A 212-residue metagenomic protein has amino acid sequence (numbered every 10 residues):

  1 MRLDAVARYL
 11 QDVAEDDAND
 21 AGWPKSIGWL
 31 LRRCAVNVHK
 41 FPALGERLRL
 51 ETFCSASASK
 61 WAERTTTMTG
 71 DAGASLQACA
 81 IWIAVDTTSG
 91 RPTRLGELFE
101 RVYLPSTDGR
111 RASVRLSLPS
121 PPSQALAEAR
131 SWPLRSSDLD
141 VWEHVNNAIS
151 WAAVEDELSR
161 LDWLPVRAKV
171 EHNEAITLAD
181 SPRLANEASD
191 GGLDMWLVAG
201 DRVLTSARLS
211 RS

Functional and structural regions predicted by a protein language model:
M1-R33, C79-P165: Hot-dog-fold acyl-thioester-processing enzymes
A5, R47-R49, E63, Q77 (+3 more regions): Intrinsic-disorder/low-complexity, polar/charged segments enriched in Ser/Thr/Lys/Arg/Asp/Glu/Gln
I27-W29, T52-S55, G70-A72, Q124-L126 (+2 more regions): Intrinsically disordered, low-complexity segments enriched in polar/charged residues with Gly/Pro, especially when
R33, N37-S120, H172-A179, E187-S212: HotDog/MaoC-like acyl-thioester-processing domains
L126-R211: Acidic/His-leaning functional-site neighborhoods
